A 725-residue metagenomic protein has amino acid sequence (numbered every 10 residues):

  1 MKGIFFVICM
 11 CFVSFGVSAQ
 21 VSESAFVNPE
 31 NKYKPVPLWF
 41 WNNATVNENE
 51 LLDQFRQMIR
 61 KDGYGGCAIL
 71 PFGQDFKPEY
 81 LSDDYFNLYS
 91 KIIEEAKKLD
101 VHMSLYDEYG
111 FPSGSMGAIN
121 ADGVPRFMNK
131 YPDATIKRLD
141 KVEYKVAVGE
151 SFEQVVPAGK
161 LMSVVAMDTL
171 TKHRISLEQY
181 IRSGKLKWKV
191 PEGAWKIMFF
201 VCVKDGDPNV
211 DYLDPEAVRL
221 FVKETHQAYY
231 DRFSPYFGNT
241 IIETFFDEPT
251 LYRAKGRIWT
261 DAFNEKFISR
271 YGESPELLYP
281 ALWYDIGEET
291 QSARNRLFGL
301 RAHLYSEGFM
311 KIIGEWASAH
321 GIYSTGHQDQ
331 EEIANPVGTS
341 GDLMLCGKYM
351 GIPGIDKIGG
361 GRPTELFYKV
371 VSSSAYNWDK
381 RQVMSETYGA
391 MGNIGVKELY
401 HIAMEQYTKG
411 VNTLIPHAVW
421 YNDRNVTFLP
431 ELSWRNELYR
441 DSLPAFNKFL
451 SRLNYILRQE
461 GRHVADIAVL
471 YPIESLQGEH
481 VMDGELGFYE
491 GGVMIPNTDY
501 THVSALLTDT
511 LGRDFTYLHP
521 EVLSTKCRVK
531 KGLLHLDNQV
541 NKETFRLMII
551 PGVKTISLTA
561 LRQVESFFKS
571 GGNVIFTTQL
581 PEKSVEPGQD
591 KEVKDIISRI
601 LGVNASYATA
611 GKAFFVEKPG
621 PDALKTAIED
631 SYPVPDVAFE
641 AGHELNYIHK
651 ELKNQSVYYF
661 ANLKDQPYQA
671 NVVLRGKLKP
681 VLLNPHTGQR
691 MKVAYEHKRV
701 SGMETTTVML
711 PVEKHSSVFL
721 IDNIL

Functional and structural regions predicted by a protein language model:
M1-I4: Positively charged n-region of N-terminal signal peptides that target proteins for export
V13-G16: N-terminal signal peptide c-region/cleavage motif recognized by signal peptidases
V21, A25-L38, V203-K204, D211-L220 (+5 more regions): An acidic-aromatic substrate-binding cleft motif
V21-D62: Mature N-terminal segment immediately following signal peptide/propeptide cleavage in secreted/periplasmic
Y33-V36, N47-L52, G65-C67, Y80-P112 (+6 more regions): Carbohydrate-binding surfaces of carbohydrate-active enzymes
L70-Q179, S183, K189-V190, M198-R219 (+1 more regions): Acidic/aromatic-lined carbohydrate-recognition and catalytic surfaces of CAZymes acting on diverse glycans
K185-K189, T707-L710: Exposed aromatic-hydrophobic patches
W195-V203, V718-I724: Short, hydrophobic/aromatic-enriched beta-strand segments in well-ordered soluble domains
